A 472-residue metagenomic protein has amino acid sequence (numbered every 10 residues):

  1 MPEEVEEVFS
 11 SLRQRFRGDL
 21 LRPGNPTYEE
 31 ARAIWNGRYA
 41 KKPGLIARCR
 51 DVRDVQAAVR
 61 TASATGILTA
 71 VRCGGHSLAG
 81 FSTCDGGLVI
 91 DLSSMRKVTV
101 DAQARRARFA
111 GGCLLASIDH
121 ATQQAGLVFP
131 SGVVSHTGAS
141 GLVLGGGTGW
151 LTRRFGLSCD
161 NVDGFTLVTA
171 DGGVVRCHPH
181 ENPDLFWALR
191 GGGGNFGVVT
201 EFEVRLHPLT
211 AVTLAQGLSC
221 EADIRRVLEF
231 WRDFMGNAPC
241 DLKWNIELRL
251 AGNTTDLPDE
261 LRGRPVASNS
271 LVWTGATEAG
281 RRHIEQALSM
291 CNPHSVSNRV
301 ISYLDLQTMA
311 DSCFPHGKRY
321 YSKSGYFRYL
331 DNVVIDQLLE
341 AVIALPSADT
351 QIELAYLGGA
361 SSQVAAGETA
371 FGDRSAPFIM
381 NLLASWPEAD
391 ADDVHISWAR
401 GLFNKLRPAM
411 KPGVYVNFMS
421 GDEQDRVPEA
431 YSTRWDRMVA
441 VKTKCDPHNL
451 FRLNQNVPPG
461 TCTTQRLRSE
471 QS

Functional and structural regions predicted by a protein language model:
M1-S472: Soluble FAD-dependent oxygen oxidases
